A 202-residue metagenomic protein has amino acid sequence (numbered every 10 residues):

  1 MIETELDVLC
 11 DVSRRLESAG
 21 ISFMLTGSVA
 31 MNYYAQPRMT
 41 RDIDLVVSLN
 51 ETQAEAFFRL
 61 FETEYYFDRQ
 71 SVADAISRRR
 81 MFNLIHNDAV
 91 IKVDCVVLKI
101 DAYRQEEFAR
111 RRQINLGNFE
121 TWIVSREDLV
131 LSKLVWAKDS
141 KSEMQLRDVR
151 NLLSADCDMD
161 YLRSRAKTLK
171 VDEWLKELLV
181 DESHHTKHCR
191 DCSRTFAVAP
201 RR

Functional and structural regions predicted by a protein language model:
M1-R202: Compositionally biased terminal segments of proteins
